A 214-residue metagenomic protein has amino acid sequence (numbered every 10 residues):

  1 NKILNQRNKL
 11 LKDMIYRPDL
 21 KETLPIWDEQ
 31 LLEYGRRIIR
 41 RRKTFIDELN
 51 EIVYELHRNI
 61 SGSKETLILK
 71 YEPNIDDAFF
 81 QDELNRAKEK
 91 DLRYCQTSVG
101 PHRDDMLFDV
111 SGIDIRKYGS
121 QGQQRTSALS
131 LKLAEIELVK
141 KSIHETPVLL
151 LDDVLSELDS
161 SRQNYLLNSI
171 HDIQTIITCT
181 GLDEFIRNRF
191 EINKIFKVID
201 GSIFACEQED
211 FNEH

Functional and structural regions predicted by a protein language model:
N1-I15: Interdomain hinge/linker elements that couple catalytic modules in large macromolecular machines
R17-V148, E157-S161, Y165-N168, Q174 (+2 more regions): Conserved NTPase motor "head" modules and their coupling/switch loops across ABC/AAA+ ATPases, GTPases, and GHKL ATPases
D152-V154: Walker B catalytic acidic pair
T175, I195-K197: Conserved beta-strand scaffold positions in the cores of enzyme catalytic domains, especially in NTP/NDP-utilizing
C179: Short secondary-structure boundary segments
